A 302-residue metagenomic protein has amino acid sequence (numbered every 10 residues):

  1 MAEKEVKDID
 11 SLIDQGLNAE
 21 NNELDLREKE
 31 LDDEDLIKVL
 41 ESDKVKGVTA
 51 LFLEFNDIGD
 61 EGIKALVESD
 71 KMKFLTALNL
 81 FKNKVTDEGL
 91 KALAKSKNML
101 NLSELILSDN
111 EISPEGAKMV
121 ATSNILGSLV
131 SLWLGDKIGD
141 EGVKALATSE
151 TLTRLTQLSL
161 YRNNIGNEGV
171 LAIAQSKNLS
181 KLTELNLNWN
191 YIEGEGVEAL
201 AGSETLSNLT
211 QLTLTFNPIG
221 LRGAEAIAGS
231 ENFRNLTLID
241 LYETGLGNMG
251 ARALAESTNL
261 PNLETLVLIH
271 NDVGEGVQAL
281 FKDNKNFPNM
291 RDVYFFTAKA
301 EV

Functional and structural regions predicted by a protein language model:
A2-E68, K73-A77, F81: LRR N-terminal entry segment and analogous cap-like coil->beta motifs
K4-K7, E30-I37, D57-K64, K84-K91 (+8 more regions): Short, solvent-exposed loop/turn at the beta-strand->alpha-helix junction within individual leucine-rich repeat
D10-A19, I37-K46, A65-K73, A92-M99 (+7 more regions): Leucine-rich repeat
N22-L26, L51-L53, L75-L80, L102-L107 (+7 more regions): Conserved hydrophobic beta-strand positions in leucine-rich repeat
F81, N98, S108, I125 (+13 more regions): Long, compositionally biased, intrinsically disordered segments
S103-W189, G194: Solenoidal tandem-repeat scaffolds enriched in leucines and small polar residues
R252-V302: Leucine-rich solenoid repeat scaffolds
